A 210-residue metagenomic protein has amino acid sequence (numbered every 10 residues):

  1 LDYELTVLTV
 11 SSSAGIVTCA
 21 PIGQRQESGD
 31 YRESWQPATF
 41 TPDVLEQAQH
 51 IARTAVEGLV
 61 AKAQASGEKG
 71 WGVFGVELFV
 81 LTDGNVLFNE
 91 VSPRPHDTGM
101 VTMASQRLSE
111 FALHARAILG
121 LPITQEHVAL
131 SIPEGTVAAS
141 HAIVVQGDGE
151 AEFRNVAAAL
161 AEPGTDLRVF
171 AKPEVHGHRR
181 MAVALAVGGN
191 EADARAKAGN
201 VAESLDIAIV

Functional and structural regions predicted by a protein language model:
L1-D83: Internal nucleotide-binding/catalytic subdomain
E4-T6, T18, V73-G75, F88 (+3 more regions): Broad gene-expression machinery/nucleic-acid interaction feature
A14-V17, Q26-S28, H96, D148-G149 (+2 more regions): Short, acidic Gly/Pro/Ser/Thr-rich loop/turn segments
I22, T82, S105, L185-G188: Conserved residues at beta->alpha junctions
G29-T39, E90-M103: Short, flexible active-site loops
Q47-V76, T82, S92-G149: Active-site "cap" helix and flanking loop/linker of ATP-utilizing ligase/carboxylase catalytic domains
L81-L87, H178-R180: A short, glycine/Asx- and small/polar-enriched loop/turn that sits immediately N-terminal to a beta-strand
R116-V210: Peripheral (often C-terminal) accessory segments that flank ATP-dependent C-N-forming ligase machineries
